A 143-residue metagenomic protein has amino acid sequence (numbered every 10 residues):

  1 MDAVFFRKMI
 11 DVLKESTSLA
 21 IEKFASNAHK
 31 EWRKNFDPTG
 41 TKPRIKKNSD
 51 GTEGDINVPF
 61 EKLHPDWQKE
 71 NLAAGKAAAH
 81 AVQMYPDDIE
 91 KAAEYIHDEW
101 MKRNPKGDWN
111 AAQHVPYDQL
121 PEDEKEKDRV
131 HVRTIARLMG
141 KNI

Functional and structural regions predicted by a protein language model:
D2-I143: Alpha-helical propensity feature that highlights long, continuous alpha-helices across diverse contexts
